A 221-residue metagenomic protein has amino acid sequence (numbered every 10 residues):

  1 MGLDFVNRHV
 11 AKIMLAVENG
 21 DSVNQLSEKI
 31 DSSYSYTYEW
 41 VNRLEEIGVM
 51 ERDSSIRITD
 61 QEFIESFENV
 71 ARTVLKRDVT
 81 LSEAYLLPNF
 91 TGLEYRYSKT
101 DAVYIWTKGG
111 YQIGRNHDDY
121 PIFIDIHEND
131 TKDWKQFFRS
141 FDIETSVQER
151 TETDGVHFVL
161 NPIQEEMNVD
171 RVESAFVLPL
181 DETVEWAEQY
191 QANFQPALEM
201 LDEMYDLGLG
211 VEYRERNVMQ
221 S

Functional and structural regions predicted by a protein language model:
M1-D4, E18, S33, I47: Terminal intrinsically disordered, low-complexity, charge-rich regions
G2-H9, S55-K76: Short, cationic-aromatic polyanion-contact patches
H9-V17: Short alpha-helical "packing" element that flanks the helix-turn-helix/winged-helix DNA-binding module
V17-I30: Short acidic, hydrophobic short linear motifs in intrinsically disordered regions
D31-E46: Short amphipathic alpha-helical interaction segments
E45-S55: A short, conserved structural fragment
V74-K135: Active-site nucleotide-donor binding segment shared across nucleotidyl transfer reactions
Y111-S221: Phosphate-handling catalytic interfaces
